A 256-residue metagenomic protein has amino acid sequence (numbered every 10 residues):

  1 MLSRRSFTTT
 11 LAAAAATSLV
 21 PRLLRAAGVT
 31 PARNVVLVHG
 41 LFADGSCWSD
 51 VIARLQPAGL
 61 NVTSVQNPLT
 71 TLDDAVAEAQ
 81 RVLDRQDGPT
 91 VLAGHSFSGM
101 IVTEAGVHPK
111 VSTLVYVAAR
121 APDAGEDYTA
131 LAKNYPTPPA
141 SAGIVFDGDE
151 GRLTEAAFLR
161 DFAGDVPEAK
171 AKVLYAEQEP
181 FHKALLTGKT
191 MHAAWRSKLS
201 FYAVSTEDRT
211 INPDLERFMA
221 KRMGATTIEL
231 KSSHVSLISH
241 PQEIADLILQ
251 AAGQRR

Functional and structural regions predicted by a protein language model:
M1, P21-V38: C-terminal segment of N-terminal export signals and the immediately downstream linker at the start of the mature
S6-A26: N-terminal export signals
R33-L72: Conserved HGGG/HGGXW glycine-rich cap/lid loop of the alpha/beta-hydrolase fold
P57, N61-V91, A105-H108, Y128-K133: Active-site loop/oxyanion-hole signature of alpha/beta-hydrolase fold enzymes
G94, S98, V102: Gly/Ala-rich beta-loop-alpha elbow adjacent to hydrolase catalytic centers
V111, V115-G148: Flexible "cap/lid" loop of the alpha/beta hydrolase fold
H182-M223, E229-S232, L237: Conserved serine/cysteine hydrolase catalytic core
I238-Q250: Post-His helix in hydrolase/transferase enzymes
